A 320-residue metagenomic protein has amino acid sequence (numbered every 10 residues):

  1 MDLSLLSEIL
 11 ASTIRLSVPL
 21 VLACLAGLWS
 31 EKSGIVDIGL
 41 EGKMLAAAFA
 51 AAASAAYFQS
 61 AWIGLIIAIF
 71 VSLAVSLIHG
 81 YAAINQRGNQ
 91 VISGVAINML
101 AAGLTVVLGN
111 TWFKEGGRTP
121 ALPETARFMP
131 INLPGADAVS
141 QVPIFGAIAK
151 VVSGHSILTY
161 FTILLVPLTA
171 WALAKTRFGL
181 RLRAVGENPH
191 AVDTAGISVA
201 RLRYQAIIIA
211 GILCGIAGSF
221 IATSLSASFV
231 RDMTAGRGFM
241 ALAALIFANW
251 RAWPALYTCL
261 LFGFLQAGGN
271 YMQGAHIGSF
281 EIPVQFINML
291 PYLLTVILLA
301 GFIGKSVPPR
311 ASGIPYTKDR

Functional and structural regions predicted by a protein language model:
E8-L65, I69-V91, I246-W250: Single transmembrane alpha-helix segments in multi-pass membrane proteins
A23-C24, A48-A52, A102-V106, T159-W171 (+4 more regions): Hydrophobic core segments of alpha-helical transmembrane domains in multi-pass membrane transport and ion-translocation
L28-W29, A53, Y57, L77 (+6 more regions): Membrane-interface helix caps of multi-pass small-molecule transporters
K32-V36, V75-A136, K175-R177, A235-G236 (+1 more regions): Short loop segments and helix-boundary regions at transmembrane helix junctions of multi-pass inner-membrane proteins
A102-A174, H276-I287, G313-R320: Transmembrane helix-bundle core of multi-pass membrane transporters and related energy-transducing complexes
K150-F229, A252-W253, Y257: Helix-loop-helix "hairpin" substructures at the membrane interface of multi-pass membrane proteins
E187, T194, S198-R201, M272-R320: Cytosolic-side transmembrane-helix boundaries in multi-pass membrane proteins
S224-Y292: Transmembrane alpha-helical segments in multi-pass inner-membrane proteins
